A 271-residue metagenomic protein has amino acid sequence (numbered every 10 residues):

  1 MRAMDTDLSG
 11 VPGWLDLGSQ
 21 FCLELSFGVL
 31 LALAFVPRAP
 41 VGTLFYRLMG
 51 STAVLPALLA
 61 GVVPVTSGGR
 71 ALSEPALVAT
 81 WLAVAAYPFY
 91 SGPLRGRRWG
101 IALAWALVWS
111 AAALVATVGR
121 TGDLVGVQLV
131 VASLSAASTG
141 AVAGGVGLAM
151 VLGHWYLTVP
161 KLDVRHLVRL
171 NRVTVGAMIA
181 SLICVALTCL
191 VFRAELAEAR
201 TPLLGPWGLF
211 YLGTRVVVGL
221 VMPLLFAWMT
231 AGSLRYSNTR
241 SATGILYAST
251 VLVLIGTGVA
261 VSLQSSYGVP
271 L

Functional and structural regions predicted by a protein language model:
R2: Intrinsically disordered, low-complexity terminal tails/loops enriched in metal-binding residues
D5-L8, P12-G119, A136-W155, N171-E195 (+1 more regions): Hydrophobic cores of alpha-helical transmembrane segments in multi-pass integral membrane proteins
S9, G13, V125-L129, L162-R165 (+3 more regions): Membrane-helix interfacial "entry" motifs
L124-V142: Surface-exposed beta-loop interaction hotspot
W155, V159-D163, A194-P206: Membrane-interface interhelical connector segments
V168: Basic (Lys/Arg-enriched) interaction patch that binds polyanionic ligands
